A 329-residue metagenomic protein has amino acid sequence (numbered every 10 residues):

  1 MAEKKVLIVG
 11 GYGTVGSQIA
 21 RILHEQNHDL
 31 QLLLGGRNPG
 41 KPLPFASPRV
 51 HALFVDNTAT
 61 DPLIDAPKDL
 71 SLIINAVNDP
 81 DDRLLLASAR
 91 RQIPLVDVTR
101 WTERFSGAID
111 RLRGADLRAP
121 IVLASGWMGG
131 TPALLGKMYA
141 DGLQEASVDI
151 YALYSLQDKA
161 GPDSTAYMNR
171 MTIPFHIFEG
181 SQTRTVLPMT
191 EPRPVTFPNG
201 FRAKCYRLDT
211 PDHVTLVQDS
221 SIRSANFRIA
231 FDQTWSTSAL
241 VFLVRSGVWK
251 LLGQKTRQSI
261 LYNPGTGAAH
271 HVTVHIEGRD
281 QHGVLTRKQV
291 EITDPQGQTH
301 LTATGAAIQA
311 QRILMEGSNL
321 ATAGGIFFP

Functional and structural regions predicted by a protein language model:
V9, G13-S17, D141-G267, E277: Active-site-lining helix/loop region of Rossmann-like oxidoreductase modules
G35-P39, D56-N57: N-terminal Rossmann-fold cofactor-binding loop
A46-T60: Rossmann-fold cofactor-recognition segment
D56-L70: Conserved Rossmann-fold cofactor-binding substructure of NAD(P)-dependent oxidoreductases
S71-A76, L95-D97: N-terminal Rossmann-like NAD(P) cofactor-binding module of classical short-chain dehydrogenase/reductase
T99-A119: Rossmann-fold NAD(P)-binding glycine/threonine-rich loop
I121-D141: Short alpha-helices
A239-P329: C-terminal active-site/capping subdomain that shapes the small-molecule cofactor and substrate pocket of enzyme
